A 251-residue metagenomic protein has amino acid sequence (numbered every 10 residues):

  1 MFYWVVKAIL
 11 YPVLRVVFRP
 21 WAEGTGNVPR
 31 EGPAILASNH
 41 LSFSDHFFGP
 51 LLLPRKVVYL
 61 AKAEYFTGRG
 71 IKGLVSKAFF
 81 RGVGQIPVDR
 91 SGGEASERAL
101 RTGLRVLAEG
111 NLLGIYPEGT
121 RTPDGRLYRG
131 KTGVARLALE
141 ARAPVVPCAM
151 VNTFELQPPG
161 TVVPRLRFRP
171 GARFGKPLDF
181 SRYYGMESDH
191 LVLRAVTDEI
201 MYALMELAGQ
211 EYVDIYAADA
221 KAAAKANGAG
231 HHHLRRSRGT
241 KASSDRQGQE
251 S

Functional and structural regions predicted by a protein language model:
M1-V17, R69-G84, V163-R169: Alpha-helical membrane-targeting segments
F2, E97-S251: Non-catalytic C-terminal accessory region of glycerolipid acyltransferases and related lyso-lipid remodeling enzymes
I9-Y11, G82-R90, P117-R121: Short, basic, glycine/proline-bearing loop/turn elements
L10, G49-P50, K77, V134-A138: Short amphipathic alpha-helical segments and helix-helix/interface helices
R15, V28-G93: Catalytic core of membrane glycerolipid acyltransferases/transacylases, capturing the structured, soluble-facing
R15-A22, A95-E97, F154-Q157: Short gly/ser/thr-rich secondary-structure transition/capping motifs
P20-A22, Q85, A172: Generic structural signal for residues in well-ordered beta-strands
E23-N27: A short, basic/flexible loop-to-alpha-helix module at the beginning of a structural domain
